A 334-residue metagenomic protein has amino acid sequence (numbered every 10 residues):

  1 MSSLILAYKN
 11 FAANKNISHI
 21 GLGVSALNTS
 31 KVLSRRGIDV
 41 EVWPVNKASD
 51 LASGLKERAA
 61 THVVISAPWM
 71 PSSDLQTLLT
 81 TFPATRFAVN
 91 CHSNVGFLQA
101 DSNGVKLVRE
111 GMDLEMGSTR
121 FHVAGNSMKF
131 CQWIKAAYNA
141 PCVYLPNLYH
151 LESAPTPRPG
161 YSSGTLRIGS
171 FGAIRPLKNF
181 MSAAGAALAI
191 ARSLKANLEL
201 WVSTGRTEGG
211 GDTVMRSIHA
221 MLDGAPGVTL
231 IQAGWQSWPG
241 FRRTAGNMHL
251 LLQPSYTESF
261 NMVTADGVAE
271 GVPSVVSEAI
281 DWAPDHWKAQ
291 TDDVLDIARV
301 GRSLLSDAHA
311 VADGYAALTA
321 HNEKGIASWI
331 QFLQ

Functional and structural regions predicted by a protein language model:
G21, L305-Q334: A charged, aromatic-enriched C-terminal amphipathic alpha-helix characteristic of glycosyltransferases across folds
N103-K106, G111-Y144, L151: A short, active-site helix/loop in glycosyltransferases that binds the activated sugar's phosphate group
K129-F130, Y144-T156, R206-T207, A317-T319: Short beta-strand->alpha-helix junction loop in the catalytic core of nucleotide-activated group-transfer enzymes
P159-K178, A184-L188, L200-W201: Conserved donor-binding/catalytic core segment of Leloir-type glycosyltransferases
N197-R216: Glycosyltransferase donor-sugar binding loop
M215-W235: Nucleotide-activated donor-binding/catalytic signature segment of Leloir-type glycosyltransferases, i.e., the conserved
Y256: Aromatic "clamp/platform" in nucleotide-sugar-dependent glycosyltransferases that forms part of the donor/acceptor
V276-A279, A283-S303: Change "using UDP/GDP/dTDP sugars" to "using nucleotide sugars
